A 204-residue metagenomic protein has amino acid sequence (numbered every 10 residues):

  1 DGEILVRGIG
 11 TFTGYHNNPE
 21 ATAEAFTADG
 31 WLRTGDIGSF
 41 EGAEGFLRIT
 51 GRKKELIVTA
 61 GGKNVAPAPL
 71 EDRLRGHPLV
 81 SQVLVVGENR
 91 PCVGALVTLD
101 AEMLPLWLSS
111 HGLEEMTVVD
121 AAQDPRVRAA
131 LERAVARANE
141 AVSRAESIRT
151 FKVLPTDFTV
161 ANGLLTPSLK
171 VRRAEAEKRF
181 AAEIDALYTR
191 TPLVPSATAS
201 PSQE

Functional and structural regions predicted by a protein language model:
D1, E24, A68, D72 (+3 more regions): Solvent-exposed alpha-helical segments within well-ordered globular domains of core cellular machineries
D1, E44, K54, V80 (+2 more regions): Active-site lining segments that contact anionic ligands and/or coordinate catalytic metals
D1, I9, P91-C92, L99-L113 (+2 more regions): Conserved adenylate-forming
E3-T59, G76, Q203: Conserved ATP-binding/catalytic segment of the ANL
T11, F26, F46-R75, L104-D124 (+3 more regions): Adenylate-forming
N18, A25, I37, R73 (+3 more regions): Generic, well-ordered alpha-helical scaffold segments in large soluble proteins
I37, H77-M103: C-terminal boundary motif of the adenylate-forming
Q82-L84, P91, E132, A136-E204: Conserved C-terminal "lid"/linker of ANL adenylate-forming enzymes
